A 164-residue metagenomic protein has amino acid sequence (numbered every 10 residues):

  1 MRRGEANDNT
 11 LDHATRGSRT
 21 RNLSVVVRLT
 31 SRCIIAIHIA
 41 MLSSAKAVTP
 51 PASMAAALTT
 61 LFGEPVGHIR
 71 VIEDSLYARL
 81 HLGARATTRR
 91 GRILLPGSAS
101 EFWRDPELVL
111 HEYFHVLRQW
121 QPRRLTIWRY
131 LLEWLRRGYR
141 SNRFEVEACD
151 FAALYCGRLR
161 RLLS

Functional and structural regions predicted by a protein language model:
C33-T88, R92, L154, R160-L162: Auxiliary, metal-adjacent structural segments of Zn-dependent hydrolase domains
I93-V109: Short pre-active-site segment immediately N-terminal to the catalytic Zn-binding motif
W103, Q119-D150, R161: Post-HEXXH active-site segment of zinc metalloproteases
E107-Q119: Active-site recognition of the HExxH zinc-binding catalytic motif
